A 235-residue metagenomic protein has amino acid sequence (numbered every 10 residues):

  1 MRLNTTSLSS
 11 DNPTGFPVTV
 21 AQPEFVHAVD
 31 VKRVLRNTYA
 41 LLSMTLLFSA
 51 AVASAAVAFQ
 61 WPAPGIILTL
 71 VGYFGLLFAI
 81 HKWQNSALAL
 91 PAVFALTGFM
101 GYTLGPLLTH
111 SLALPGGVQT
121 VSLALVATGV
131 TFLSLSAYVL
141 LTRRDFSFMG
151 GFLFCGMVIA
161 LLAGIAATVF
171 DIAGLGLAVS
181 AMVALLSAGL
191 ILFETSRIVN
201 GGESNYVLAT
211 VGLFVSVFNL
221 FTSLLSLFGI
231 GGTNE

Functional and structural regions predicted by a protein language model:
M1-E235: A hydrophobic alpha-helical transmembrane-helix feature that marks the membrane cores and membrane-interface segments
